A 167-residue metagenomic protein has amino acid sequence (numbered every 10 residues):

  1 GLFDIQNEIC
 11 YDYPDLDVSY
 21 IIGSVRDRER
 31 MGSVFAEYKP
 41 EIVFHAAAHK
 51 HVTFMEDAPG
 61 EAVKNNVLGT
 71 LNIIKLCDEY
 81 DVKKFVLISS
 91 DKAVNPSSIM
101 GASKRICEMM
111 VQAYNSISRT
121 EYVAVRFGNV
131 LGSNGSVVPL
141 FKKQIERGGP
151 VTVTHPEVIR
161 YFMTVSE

Functional and structural regions predicted by a protein language model:
G1-E41: N-terminal Rossmann/SDR dinucleotide-binding element
C10, K75-D78, I99-E167: NAD(P)-dependent short-chain dehydrogenase/reductase
L16-V18, K83, T120, G149: A structural micro-motif
Y20-I22, L87, A124-R126: Conserved beta-strand scaffold in the Rossmann-like NAD(H)/NADP(H)-binding core of dehydrogenases/reductases
R26, D57, N65, G132 (+1 more regions): Residue-level signal for the nucleotide or nucleotide-sugar donor/cofactor binding architecture
E29, V67, L71, S166: Conserved active-site region of classical short-chain dehydrogenase/reductase
K39, H45-E108, A113-N115, Y122: Conserved Rossmann-fold NAD(P)-dependent oxidoreductase catalytic core, especially the SDR/UDP-sugar
